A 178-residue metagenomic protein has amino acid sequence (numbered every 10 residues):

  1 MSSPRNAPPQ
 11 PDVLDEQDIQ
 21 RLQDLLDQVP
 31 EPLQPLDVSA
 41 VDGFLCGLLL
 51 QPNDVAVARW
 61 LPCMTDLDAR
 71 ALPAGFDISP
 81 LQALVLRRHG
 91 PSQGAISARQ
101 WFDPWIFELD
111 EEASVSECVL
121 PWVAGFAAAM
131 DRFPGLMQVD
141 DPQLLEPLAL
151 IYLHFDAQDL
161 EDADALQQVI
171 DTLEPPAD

Functional and structural regions predicted by a protein language model:
M1-V123, A127-D178: Domain-length accessory/inserted modules outside core catalytic folds
